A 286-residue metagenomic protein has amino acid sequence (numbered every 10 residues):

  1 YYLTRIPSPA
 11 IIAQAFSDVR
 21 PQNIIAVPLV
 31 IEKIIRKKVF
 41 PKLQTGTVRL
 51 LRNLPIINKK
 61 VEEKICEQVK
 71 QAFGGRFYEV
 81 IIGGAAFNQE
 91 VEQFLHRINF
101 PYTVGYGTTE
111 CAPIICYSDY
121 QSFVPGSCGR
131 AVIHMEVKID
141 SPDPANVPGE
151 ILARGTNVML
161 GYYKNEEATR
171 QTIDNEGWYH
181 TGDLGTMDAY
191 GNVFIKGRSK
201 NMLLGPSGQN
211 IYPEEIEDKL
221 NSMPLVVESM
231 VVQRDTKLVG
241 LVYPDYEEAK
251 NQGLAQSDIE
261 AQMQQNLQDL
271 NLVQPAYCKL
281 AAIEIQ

Functional and structural regions predicted by a protein language model:
Y1-V19, I211-I216: ATP-dependent adenylate-forming carboxylate-activation enzymes
A13, C66-V69, R170, E217: Short hydrophobic/charged patches on amphipathic alpha-helices used for structural packing and interfaces
Q22-I25, I34-F123, V226-V227: Gly/Ser/Thr-rich phosphate-binding loop
I24, V137, G191, L220 (+1 more regions): Residue-level signal for inorganic ion chemistry
G126-R130, N175-E176: Short Gly/Pro-enriched turn/cap motifs at secondary-structure boundaries
K138, A145-G205: Conserved ATP-binding/catalytic segment of the ANL
V158, N192-N221, E248-D258, P275-A282: Adenylate-forming
L225-V239, Q268-Q286: Conserved C-terminal "lid"/linker of ANL adenylate-forming enzymes
